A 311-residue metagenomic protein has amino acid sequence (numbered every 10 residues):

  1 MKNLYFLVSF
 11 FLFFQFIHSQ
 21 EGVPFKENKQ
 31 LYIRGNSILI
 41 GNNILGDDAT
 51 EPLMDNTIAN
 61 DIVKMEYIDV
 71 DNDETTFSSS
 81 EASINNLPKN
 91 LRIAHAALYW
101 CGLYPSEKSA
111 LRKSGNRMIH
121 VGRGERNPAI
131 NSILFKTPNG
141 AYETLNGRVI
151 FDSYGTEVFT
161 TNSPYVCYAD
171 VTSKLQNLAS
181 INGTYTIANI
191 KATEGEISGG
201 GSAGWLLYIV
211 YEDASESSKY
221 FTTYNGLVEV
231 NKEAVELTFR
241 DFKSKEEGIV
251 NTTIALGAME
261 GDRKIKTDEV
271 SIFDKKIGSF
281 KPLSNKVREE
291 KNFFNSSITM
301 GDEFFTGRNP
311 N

Functional and structural regions predicted by a protein language model:
M1-G22: Bacterial Sec-dependent N-terminal signal peptides
Q20-N311: Disulfide-rich extracellular domains of secreted proteins
